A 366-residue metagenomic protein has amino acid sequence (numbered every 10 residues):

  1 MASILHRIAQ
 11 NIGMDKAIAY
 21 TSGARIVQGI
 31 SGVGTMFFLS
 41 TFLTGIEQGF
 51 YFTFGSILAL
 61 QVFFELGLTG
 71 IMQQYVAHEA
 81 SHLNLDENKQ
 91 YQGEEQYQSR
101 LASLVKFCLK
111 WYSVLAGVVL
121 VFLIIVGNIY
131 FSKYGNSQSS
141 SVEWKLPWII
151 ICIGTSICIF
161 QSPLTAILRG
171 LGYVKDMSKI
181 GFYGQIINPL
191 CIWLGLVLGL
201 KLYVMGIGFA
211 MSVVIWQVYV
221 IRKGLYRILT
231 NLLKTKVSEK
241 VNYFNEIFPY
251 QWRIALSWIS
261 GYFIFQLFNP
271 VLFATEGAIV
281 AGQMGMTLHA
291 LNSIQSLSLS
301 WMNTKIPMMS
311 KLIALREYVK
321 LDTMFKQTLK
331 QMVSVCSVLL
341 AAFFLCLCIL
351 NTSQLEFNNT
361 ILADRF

Functional and structural regions predicted by a protein language model:
M1-M14, Y203-G206, V220-F265, M308 (+1 more regions): Interhelical loop/hinge segments that connect adjacent transmembrane helices in multipass membrane
G13-H78, H82, W252-I279, H289-A290: Signature of the first transmembrane helix
A17-R25, L58-A59, Y112, A116 (+10 more regions): Residue-level signature of transmembrane alpha-helical cores of multipass secondary-active transporters and flippases
R25, G29, S56-A59, T155 (+5 more regions): Residue-level recognition of pore/gate-forming positions within transmembrane alpha-helices of multi-pass
L66-E95, L291, Q295-E317, D322-K326: Helix-loop junctions and terminal segments of transmembrane helices in multi-pass membrane transport/translocation
K106-G135, K326-F366: Alpha-helical transmembrane segments of multi-pass membrane transport and lipid-handling proteins
I149, S178-L229, G285-L288: Hydrophobic alpha-helical transmembrane segments
T155-G181, Y203, F366: Membrane-interface junctions at transmembrane-helix termini in multi-pass inner-membrane proteins
